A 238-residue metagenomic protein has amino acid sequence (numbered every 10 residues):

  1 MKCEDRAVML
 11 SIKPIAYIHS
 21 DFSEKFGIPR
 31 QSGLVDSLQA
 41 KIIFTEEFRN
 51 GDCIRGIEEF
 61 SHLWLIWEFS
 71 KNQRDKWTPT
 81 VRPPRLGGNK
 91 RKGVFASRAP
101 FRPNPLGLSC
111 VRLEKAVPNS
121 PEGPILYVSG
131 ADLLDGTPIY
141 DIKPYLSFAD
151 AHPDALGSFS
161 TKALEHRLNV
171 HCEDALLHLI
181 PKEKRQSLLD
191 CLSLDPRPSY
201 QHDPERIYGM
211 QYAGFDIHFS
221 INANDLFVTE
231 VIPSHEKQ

Functional and structural regions predicted by a protein language model:
M1, D5-G51, I57-E59, Y145-C191 (+3 more regions): Arg/Lys-rich, positively charged N-terminal/basic patches that mediate binding to nucleic acids
A7-P14, F101-V111, A213: Short coil-to-beta-strand transition motifs
D21, L113-A116, A131, I142 (+1 more regions): Residue-level recognition of beta-strand microenvironments
S23, K115-G123, L133, N224: Short, conserved beta-turn/loop elements at beta-strand boundaries and strand-helix junctions
C53-G107, Y200-H202: Active-site-adjacent substructure of cysteine-protease-like catalytic cores
V117-G130, A151-G157: Short acidic, Gly/Pro-enriched loop/turn segments at secondary-structure junctions
P121-Y145, P233-Q238: Short solvent-exposed strand/turn elements
N222-Q238: Enriched for short, Lys/Arg-rich terminal
